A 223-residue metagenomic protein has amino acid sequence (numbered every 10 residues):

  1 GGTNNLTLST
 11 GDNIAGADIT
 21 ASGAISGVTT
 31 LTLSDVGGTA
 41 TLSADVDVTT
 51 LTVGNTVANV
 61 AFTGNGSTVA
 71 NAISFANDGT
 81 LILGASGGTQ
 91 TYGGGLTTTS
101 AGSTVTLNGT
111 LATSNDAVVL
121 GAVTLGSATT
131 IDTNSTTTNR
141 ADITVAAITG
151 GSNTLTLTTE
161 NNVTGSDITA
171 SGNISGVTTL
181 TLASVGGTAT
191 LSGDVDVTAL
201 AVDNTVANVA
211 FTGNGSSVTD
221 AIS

Functional and structural regions predicted by a protein language model:
G1-S223: Extracellular lectin-like interaction modules
